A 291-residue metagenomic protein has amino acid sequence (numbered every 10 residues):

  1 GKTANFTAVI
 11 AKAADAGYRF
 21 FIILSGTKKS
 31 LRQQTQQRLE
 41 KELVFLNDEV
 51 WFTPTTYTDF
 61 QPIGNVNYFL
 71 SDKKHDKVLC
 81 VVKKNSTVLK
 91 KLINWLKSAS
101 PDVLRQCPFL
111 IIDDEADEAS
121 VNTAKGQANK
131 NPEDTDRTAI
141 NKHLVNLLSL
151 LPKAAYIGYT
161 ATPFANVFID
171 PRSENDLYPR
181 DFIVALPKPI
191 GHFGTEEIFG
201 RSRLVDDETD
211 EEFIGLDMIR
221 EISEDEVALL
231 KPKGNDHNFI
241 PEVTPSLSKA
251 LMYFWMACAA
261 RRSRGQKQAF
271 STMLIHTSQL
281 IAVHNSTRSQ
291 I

Functional and structural regions predicted by a protein language model:
T3-A11: Motif I (Walker A/P-loop) of helicase-class P-loop NTPases
K12-L31: Conserved SF1/SF2 helicase motif Ia
K28-S30, S86-V88, D117-E118, T162-N166 (+2 more regions): Conserved nucleotide-binding/hydrolysis micro-motifs of P-loop NTPases
K29-P62: Conserved helix-turn-beta segment of the N-terminal RecA-like "Helicase ATP-binding" lobe in SF1/SF2 helicases
T58-I112, S120-L147: Conserved RecA-like ASCE ATPase "motif II neighborhood" in helicase/translocase motors
C107-D113, N122-R264, T272-L274: Conserved P-loop NTPase catalytic core
Q268-T287: Conserved strand-helix element at the start of the C-terminal RecA-like helicase core
